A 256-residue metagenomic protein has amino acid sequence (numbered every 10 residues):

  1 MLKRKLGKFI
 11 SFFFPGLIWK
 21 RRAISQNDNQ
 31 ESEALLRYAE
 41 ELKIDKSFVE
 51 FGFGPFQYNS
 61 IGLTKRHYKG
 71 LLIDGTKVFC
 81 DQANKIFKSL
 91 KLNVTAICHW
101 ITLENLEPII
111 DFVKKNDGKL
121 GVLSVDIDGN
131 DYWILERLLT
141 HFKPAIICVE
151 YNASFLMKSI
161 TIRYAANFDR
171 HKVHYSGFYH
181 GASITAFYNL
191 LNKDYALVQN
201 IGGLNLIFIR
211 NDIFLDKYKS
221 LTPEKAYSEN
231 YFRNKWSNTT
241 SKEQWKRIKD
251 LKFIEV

Functional and structural regions predicted by a protein language model:
M1-Q26, R247-V256: Membrane-proximal basic amphipathic "stem/tether" segments
L2-R4, D45, V149: Generic cytosolic/nucleocytoplasmic N-terminal low-complexity/intrinsically disordered segments
G7-F14, Y58, T161-A166: Short amphipathic alpha-helical segments, especially helix-boundary/capping motifs
L17-I18, Q30-E33, T76-D81, D128-Y132 (+1 more regions): Short amphipathic alpha-helical surface micro-motifs
K20, I44-K46, H171-V173: A short, structure-level motif marking secondary-structure boundaries and short turns
A23-F112, N116-V125, A153-F155, W236 (+1 more regions): SAM cofactor-binding core of SAM-dependent methyltransferases, primarily the Rossmann-like beta-alpha-beta module
G62, Y68, K119-V125, G129-V256: Conserved acidic-Pro-Pro-aromatic motif
